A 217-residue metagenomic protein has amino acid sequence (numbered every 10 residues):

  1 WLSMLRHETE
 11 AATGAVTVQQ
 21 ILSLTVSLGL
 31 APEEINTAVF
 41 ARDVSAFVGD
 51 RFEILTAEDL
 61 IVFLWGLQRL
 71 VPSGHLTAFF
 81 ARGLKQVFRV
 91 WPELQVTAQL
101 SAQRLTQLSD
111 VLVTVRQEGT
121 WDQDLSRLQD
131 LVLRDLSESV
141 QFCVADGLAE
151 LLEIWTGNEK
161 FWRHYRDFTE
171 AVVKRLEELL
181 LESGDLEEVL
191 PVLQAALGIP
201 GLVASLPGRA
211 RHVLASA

Functional and structural regions predicted by a protein language model:
W1-A217: Eukaryotic RNA-binding helical-repeat scaffolds
